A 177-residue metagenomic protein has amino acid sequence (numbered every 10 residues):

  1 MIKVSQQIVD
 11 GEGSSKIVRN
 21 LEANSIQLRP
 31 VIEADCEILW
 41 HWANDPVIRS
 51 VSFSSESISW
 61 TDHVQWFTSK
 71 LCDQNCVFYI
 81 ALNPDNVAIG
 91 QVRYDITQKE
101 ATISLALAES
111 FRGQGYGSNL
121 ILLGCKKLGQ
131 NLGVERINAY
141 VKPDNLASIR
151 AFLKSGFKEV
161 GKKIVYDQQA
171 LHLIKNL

Functional and structural regions predicted by a protein language model:
M1, I17-V18, S50-S52, Y79: Short, hydrophobic secondary-structure boundary micro-motifs
M1-E22: Nucleotide-activated sugar donor-binding and catalytic core shared by glycosyltransferases and related lipid-linked
G11, N20-A23, H41-D45, S69 (+1 more regions): Residues within well-ordered alpha-helical secondary structure of globular protein domains
S25-I38, A43, F78, L82-L177: Acyl-donor (CoA/ACP) binding surface of acyl/acetyltransferases
E33-W40, W60, V64, T68: An amphipathic alpha-helix signature
V47-W66: Conserved GNAT-fold acetyl-CoA-binding loop/helix
T68-I80: A short helix-loop-beta-strand connector motif used in the catalytic cores of GNAT acetyltransferases and, in some
